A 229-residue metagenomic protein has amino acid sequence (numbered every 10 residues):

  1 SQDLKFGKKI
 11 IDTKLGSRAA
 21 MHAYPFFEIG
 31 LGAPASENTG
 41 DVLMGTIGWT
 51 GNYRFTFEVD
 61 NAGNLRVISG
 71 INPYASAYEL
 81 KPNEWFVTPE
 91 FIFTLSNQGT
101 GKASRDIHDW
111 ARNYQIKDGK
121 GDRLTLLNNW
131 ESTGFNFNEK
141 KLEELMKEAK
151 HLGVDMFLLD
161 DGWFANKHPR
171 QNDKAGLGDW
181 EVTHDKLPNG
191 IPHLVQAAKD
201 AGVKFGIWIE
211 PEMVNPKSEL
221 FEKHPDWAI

Functional and structural regions predicted by a protein language model:
S1-W110: N-terminal accessory beta-strand-rich subdomains and adjacent acidic, glycine-rich linkers that precede catalytic cores
N61-L65, Q98, S104-A111, E143-L145 (+2 more regions): Generic alpha-helical propensity signal that fires on short helical segments and nearby coil/disordered stretches
I68, Y114-D118: Internal, non-catalytic "lid/hinge" segments that mediate substrate recognition, gating, inter-domain movement
D118-I229: Aromatic-lined carbohydrate-binding/catalytic grooves of carbohydrate-active enzymes
